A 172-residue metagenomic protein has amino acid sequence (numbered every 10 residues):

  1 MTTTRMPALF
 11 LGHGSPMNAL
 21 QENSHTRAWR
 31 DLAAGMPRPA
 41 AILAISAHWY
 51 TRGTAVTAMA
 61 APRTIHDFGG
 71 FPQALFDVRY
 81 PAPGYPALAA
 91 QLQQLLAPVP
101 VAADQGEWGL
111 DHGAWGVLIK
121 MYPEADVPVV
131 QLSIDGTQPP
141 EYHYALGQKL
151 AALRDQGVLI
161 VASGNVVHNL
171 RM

Functional and structural regions predicted by a protein language model:
T2-A103: A short aromatic-anchored loop/beta-hairpin motif
T2-T3, G35-M36, M121-A125, A152: Solvent-exposed alpha-helices and their adjacent loops that cap or buttress functional pockets in soluble metabolic
L9, A41-L43, P128-V130, L159-V161: Conserved beta-strand elements of the Class I
I42-I45, I65, I119, I134 (+1 more regions): Weak global preference for isoleucine
H48-Y50, A61, G109-L118, V166: Short glycine-enriched loops at secondary-structure junctions
A89-Y144, K149: Internal, conserved structured core segments that host functional sites
S133-M172: Active-site beta-strand/loop microenvironment that shapes enzyme catalytic pockets
